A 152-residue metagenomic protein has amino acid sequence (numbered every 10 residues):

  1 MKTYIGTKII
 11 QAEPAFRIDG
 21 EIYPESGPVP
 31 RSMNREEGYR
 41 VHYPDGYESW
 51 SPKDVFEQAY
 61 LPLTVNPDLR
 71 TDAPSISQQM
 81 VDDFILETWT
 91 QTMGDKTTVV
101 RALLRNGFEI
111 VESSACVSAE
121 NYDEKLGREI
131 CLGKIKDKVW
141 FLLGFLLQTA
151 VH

Functional and structural regions predicted by a protein language model:
M1-H152: Motif-centric detector for short Cys/His coordination patterns
